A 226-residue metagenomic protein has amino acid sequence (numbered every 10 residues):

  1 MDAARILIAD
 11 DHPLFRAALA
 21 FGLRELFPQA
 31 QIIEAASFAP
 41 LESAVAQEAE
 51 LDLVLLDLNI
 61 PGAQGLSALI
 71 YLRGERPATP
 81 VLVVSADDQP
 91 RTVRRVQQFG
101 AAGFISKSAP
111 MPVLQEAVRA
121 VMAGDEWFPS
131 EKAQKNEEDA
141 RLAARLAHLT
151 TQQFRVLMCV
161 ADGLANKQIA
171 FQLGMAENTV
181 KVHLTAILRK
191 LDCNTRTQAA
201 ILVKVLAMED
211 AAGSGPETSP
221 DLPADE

Functional and structural regions predicted by a protein language model:
E34-L53: Acidic, metal-coordinating helix/loop segments flanking the phosphotransfer/catalytic sites of two-component signaling
S37, Q64-S67: Acidic catalytic/metal-coordinating carboxylates
D57-L58, S85: Active-site residues of response regulator receiver
P61: The feature encodes the CheY-like receiver
L66-P77: Short amphipathic alpha-helix used as the core "switch/output" element in two-component signaling
V93-Q98, G103-T151, R155, V205-M208: Short, flexible helix-to-coil linker/hinge segments that flank and couple to helix-turn-helix
G163-Q198: Recognition helix of helix-turn-helix DNA-binding domains
L188-E226: Basic, Lys/Arg-enriched C-terminal extension of HTH/homeodomain DNA-binding domains
